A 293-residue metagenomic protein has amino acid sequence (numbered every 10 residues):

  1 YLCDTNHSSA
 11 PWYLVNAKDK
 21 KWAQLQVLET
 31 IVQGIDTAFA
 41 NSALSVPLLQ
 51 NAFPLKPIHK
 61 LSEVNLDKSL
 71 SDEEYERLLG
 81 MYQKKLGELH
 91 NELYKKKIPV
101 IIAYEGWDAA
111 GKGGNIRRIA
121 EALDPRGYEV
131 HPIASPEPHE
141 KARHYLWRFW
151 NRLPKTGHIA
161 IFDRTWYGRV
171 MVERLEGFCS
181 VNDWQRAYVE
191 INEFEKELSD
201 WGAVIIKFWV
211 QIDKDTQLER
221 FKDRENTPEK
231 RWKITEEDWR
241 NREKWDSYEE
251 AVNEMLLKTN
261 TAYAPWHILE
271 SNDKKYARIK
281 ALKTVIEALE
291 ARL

Functional and structural regions predicted by a protein language model:
Y1-L293: Glycine-rich phosphate-binding loop of ATP-dependent small-molecule kinases
